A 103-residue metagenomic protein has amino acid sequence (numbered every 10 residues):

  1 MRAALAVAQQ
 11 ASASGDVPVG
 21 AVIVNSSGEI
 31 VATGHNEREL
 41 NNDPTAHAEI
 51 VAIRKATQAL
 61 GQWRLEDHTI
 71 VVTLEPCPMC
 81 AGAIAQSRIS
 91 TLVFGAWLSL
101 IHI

Functional and structural regions predicted by a protein language model:
M1-S14: Short, basic/aromatic recognition patches
V19-V24: Short beta-strand scaffold segments in enzyme catalytic cores
L40-V51: A short, polar/charged loop-to-alpha-helix boundary motif
Q62-L74: Immediate flanking context of iron-sulfur cluster ligation sites
T73-S87: Local cysteine-cluster metal-coordination motifs and their immediate loop/turn environment, predominantly Fe-S cluster
A96-W97: Short secondary-structure boundary segments
I101-I103: Conserved small/polar residues in nucleotide/adenosyl-binding loops
